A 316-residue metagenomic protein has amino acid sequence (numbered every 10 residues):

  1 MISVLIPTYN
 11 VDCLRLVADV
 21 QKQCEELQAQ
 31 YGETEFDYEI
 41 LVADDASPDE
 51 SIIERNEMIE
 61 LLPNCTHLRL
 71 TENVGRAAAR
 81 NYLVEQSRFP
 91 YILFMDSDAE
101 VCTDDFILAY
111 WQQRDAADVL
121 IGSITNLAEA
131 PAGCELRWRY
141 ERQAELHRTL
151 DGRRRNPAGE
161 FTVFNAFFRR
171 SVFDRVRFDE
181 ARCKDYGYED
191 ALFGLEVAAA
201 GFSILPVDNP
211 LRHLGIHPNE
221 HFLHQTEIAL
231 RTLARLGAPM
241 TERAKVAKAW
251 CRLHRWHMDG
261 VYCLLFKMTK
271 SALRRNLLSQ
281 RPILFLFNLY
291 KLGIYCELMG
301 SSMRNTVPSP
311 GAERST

Functional and structural regions predicted by a protein language model:
V11-G32: Short, well-formed alpha-helical segments that are part of the catalytic scaffolds of diverse glycosyltransferases
L41-R55, A99-E100: A conserved acidic beta->alpha catalytic loop
L70-S87: Glycine-rich, basic loop-to-helix element that forms the pyrophosphate-binding segment of sugar-nucleotide handling
I92: Short aromatic/hydrophobic "clamp" motif used to bind/position activated sugar donors
D104-L136: Conserved donor NDP-sugar-binding/catalytic core segment of glycosyltransferases
W138-G159: Short, flexible, basic/aromatic active-site loop/helix in glycosyltransferases
K184-F193: Acidic donor-binding loop at a coil-to-helix junction in glycosyltransferase catalytic cores that engages
I228-R231, K245-T316: Non-catalytic, C-terminal membrane-associated alpha-helical segments of glycosyltransferases
